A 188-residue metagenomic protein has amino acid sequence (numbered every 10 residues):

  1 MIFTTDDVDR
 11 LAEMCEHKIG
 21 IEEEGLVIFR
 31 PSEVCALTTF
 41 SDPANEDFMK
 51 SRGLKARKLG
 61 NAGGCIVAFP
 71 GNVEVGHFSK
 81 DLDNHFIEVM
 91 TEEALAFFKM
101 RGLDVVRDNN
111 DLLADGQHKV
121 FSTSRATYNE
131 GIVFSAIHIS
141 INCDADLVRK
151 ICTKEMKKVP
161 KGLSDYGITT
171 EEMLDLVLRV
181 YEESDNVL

Functional and structural regions predicted by a protein language model:
M1-H85: N-terminal lobe of the biotin/lipoate ligase/transferase fold
R10, L82-M90, T169-M173: Short amphipathic alpha-helical segments
S32, D115-Q117, Y128-E130: Short acidic-glycine loop/turn motifs at beta-strand connectors
A44-N45, K119-S122: Short, charged/polar, Gly/Pro-enriched secondary-structure boundary elements
F69-N110: Contiguous, small/hydrophobic- and glycine-enriched helical/loop subdomains that border and often "cap" functional
E74, L113, H138-S140: Active-site scaffold segments
E93-V106, T123-L188: Long, positively charged amphipathic alpha-helical accessory segments at protein N-termini or as interdomain linkers
D111-A114, F121: Glycine- and Gly-Pro-enriched alpha-helical subdomains that act as flexible, kink-prone "lid/hinge" or packing modules
